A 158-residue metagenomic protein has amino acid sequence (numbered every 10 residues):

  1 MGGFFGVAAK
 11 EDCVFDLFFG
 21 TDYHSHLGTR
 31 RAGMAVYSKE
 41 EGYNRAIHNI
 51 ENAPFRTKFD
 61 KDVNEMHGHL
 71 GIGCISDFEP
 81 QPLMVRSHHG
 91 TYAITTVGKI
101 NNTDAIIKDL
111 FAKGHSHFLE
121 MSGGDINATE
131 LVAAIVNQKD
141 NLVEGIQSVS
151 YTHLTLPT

Functional and structural regions predicted by a protein language model:
M1-L154: Conserved short alpha-helical segments that host acidic/polar catalytic motifs at enzyme active sites
